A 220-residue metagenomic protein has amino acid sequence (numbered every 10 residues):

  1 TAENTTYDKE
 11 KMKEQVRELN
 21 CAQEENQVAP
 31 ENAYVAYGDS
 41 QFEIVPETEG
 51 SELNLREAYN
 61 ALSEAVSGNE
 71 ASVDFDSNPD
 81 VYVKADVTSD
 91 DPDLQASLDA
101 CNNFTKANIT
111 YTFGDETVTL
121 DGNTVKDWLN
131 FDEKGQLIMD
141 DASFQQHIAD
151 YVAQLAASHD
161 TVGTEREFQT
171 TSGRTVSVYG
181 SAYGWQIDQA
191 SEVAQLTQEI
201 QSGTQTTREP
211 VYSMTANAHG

Functional and structural regions predicted by a protein language model:
T1-G220: Surface-exposed, secretory/extracytoplasmic low-complexity segments enriched in Ser/Thr/Asn/Gly/Pro
